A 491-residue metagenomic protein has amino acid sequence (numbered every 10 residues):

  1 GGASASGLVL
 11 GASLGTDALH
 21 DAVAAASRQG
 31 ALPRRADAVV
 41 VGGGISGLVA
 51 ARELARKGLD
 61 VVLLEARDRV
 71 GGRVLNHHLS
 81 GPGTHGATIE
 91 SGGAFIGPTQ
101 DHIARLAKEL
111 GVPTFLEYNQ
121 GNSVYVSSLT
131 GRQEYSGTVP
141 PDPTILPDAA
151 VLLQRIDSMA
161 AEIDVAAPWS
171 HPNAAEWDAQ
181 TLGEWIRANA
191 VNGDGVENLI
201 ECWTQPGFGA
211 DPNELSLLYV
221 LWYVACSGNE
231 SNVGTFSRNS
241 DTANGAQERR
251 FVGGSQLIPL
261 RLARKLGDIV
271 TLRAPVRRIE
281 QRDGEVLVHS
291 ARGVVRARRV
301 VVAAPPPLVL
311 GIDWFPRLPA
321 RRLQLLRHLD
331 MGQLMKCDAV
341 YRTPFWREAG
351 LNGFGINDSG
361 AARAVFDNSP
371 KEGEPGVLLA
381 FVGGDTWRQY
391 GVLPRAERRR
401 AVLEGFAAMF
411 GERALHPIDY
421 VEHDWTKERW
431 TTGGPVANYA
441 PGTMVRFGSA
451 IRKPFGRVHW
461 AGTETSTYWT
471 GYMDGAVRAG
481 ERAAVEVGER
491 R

Functional and structural regions predicted by a protein language model:
G2-R491: FAD-dinucleotide binding site
